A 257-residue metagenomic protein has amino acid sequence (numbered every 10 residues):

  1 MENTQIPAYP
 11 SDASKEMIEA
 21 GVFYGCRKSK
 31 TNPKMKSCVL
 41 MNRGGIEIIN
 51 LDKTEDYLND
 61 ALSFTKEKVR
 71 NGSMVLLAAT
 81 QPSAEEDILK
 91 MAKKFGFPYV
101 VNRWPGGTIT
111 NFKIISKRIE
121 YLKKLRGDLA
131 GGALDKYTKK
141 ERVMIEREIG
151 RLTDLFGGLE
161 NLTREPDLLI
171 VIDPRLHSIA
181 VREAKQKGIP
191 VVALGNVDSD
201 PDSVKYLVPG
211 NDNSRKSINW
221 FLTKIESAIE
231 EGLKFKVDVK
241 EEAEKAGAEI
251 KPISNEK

Functional and structural regions predicted by a protein language model:
M1-T65, V69-S73, T80-D128, R142 (+3 more regions): N-terminal cationic and glycine-rich segments that engage phosphates or anionic surfaces
G21, L77, L169, F221: Residue-level signature of catalytic and energy-coupling elements of molecular machines, predominantly ATP/GTP-dependent
V22, K53, T80-S83, N102-I109 (+4 more regions): Short, ordered loop/turn segments at secondary-structure junctions
G72-S73, F97, R164-D167, K187-P190 (+1 more regions): Short glycine-/polar-rich loops that comprise or flank the Walker A/P-loop and associated switch/sensor motifs
R118-A130, N213-L222: A polyampholytic, Gly/Pro-enriched intrinsically disordered region
A133, V143, G150, S227-E256: C-terminal interaction appendages of subunits in large macromolecular complexes
Y137-V171, R175-K187, V192: Extended, charged alpha-helical interaction scaffolds
I179-D238: Short glycine/threonine-rich loop/turn motifs
